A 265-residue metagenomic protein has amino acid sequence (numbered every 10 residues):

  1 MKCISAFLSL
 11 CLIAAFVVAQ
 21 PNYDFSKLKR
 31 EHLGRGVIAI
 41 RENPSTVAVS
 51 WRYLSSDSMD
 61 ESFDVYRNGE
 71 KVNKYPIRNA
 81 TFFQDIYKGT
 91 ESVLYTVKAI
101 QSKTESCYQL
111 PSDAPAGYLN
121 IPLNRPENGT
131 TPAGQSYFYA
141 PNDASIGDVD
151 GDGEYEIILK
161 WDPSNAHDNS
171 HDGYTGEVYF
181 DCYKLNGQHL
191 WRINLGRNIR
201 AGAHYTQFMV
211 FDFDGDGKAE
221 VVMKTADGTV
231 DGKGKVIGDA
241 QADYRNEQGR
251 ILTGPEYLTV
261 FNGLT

Functional and structural regions predicted by a protein language model:
M1-A6: Positively charged n-region of N-terminal signal peptides that target proteins for export
A14-F16: N-terminal signal peptide c-region/cleavage motif recognized by signal peptidases
Q20-N22: Boundary of Sec targeting at the N-terminus
S26-G34, P44-T46, Y53-S58, E70 (+1 more regions): Beta-propeller-forming repeat regions
V37-R41: Short amphipathic beta-strand and strand-loop transition segments with alternating hydrophobic
S62-V65, Y95: Short beta-strand elements bearing conserved aromatic residues within extracellular beta-rich modules
D64-V72: Non-cytosolic beta-sandwich-type ligand-binding/adhesion modules
